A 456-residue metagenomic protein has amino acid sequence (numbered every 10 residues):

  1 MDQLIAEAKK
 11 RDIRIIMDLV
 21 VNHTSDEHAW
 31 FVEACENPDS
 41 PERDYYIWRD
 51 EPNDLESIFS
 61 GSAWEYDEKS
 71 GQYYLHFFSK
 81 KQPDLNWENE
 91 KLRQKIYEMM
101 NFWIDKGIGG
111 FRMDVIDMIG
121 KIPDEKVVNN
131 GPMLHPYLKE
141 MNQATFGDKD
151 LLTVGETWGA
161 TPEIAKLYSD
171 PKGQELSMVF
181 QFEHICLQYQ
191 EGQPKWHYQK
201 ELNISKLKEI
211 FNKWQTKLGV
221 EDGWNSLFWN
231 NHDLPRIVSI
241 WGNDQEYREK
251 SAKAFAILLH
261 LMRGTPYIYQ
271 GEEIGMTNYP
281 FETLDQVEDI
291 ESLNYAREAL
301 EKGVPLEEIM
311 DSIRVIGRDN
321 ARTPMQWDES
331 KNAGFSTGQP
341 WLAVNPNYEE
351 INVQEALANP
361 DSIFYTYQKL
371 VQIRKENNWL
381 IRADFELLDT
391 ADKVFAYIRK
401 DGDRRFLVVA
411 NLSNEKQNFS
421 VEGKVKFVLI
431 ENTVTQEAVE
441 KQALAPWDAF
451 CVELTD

Functional and structural regions predicted by a protein language model:
M1-Y97, N101, D105, I116-G173 (+2 more regions): Acidic/aromatic-lined carbohydrate-recognition and catalytic surfaces of CAZymes acting on diverse glycans
D2, A6-A8, T265-I268, Y279-D456: Carbohydrate-interacting/catalytic domains
I5, K9, Y97-G109, I210-G219 (+1 more regions): Short amphipathic alpha-helices and their capping/turn segments at secondary-structure boundaries
V21-N22, D117-G120, W158-T161, I185-L187 (+8 more regions): Short, solvent-exposed loop/turn segments at secondary-structure junctions
D26-D54, I58, L138, N142-P324 (+1 more regions): Conserved alpha/beta catalytic core and glycan-binding cleft of carbohydrate-active enzymes
P83-N86, I237-K250, E350-D361: Active-site rim elements
E88-L92, K126, N130-L134, Q199-N203 (+3 more regions): Residue-level preference for long, well-ordered alpha-helices that form the structural scaffold of enzyme catalytic
F111-M113: Hydrophobic residues within beta-strands of alpha/beta enzymes
